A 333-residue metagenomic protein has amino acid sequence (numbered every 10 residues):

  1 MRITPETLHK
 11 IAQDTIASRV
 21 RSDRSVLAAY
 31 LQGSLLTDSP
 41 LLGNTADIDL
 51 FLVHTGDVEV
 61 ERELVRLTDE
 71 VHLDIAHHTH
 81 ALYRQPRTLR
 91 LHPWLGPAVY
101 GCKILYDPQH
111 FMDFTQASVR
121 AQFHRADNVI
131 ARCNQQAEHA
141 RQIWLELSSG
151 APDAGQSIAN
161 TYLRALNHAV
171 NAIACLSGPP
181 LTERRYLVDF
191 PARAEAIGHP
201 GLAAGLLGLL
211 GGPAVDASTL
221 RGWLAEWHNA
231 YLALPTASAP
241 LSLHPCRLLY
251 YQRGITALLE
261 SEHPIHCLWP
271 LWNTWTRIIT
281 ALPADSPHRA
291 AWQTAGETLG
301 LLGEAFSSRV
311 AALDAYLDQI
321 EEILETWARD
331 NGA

Functional and structural regions predicted by a protein language model:
R2-L27, Q32-G101: Metal-dependent nucleotidyltransferase catalytic core
P5-A12, H110-V119, I320: Generic hydrophobic, helix-prone segments enriched in Leu/Val/Ile
A12-S18, C102-M112, A217-L220: Short N-terminal helix-initiation segments at or just after the protein's N-terminus
L50, I104-L105, L206-L210: Generic preference for hydrophobic/aromatic residues in regular secondary structure cores
F51, F111-F114, F123, F190 (+1 more regions): Phenylalanine-focused residue identity feature
H80-E146: Internal, well-ordered alpha/beta segment that forms a basic, Gly-enriched binding/recognition surface
N128-A333: Conserved nucleotidyltransferase catalytic core and NTase-mimicking acidic/glycine-rich helix/loop elements in nucleic
